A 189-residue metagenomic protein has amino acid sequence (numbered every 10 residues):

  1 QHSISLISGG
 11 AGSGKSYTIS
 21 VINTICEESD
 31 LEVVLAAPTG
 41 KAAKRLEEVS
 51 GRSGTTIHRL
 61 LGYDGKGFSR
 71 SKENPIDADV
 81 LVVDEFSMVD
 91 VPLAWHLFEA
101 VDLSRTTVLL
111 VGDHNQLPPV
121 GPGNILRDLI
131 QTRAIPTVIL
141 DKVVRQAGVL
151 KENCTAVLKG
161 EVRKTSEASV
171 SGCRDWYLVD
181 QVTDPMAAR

Functional and structural regions predicted by a protein language model:
H2, H114-R189: Conserved helicase motor core of P-loop NTPases
S5-S8, V34, L109: Short hydrophobic/aromatic beta-strand immediately N-terminal to the Walker A/P-loop
G9, A37, E85: The Walker A (P-loop) glycine that initiates the GxxxxGKT/S ATP-binding motif of P-loop NTPases
K15: Conserved lysine of the Walker
T18, I22: Hydrophobic positions on the alpha1 helix immediately C-terminal to the Walker A/P-loop
V34-D79: Inter-Walker segment of RecA-like/P-loop motor cores
D84-E85, G112: Walker B catalytic acidic pair
F86-L97, L117-N124: Conserved ATPase-coupling elements of RecA-like P-loop NTPase cores
